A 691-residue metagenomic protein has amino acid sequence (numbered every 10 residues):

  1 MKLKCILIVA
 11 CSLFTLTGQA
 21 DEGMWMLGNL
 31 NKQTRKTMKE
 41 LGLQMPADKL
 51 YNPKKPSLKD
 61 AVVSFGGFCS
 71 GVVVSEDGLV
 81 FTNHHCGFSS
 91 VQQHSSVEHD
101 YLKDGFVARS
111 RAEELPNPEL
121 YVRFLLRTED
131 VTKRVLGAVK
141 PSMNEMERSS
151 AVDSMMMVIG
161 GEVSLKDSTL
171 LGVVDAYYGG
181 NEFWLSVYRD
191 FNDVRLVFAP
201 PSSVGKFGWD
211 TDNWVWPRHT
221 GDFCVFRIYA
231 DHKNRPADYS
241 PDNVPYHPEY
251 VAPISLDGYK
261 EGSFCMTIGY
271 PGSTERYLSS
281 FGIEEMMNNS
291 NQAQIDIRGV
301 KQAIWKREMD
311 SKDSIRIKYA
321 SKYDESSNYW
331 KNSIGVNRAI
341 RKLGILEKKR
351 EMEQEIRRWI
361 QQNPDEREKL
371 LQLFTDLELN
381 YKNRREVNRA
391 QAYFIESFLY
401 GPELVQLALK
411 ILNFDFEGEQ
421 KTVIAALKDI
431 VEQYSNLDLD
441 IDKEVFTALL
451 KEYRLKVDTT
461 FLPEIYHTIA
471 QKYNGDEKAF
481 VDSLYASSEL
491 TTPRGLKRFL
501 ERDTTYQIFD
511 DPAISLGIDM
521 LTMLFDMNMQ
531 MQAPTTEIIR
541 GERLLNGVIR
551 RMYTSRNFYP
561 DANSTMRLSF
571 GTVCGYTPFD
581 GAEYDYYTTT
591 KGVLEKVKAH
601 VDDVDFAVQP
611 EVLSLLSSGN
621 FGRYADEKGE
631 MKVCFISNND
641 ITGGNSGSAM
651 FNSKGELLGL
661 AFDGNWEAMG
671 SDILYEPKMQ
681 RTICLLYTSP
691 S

Functional and structural regions predicted by a protein language model:
M1-E22: Bacterial Sec-dependent N-terminal signal peptides
N29-E40, R109-Y177, N289-E419, D438-D442 (+2 more regions): N-terminal leader/propeptide and maturation segments of large enzyme subunits in energy/redox metabolism and hydrolases
D60-D77, E182, V251: A conserved glycine-rich beta-strand in the N-terminal activation segment of trypsin-fold
G71-V73, Y250-F264, I641-A661: Catalytic nucleophile loop of clan PA
L79-C86, E261-S273, N652-E667: Active-site-proximal beta-strands of protease catalytic cores
F81-L126, G664-N665: Catalytic-histidine neighborhood of serine endopeptidases, predominantly the chymotrypsin-like S1/PA family
R148-R227, Y506-K632: Long, charge-dense accessory insertions within large macromolecular proteins
Y687-S691: Conserved small/polar residues in nucleotide/adenosyl-binding loops
